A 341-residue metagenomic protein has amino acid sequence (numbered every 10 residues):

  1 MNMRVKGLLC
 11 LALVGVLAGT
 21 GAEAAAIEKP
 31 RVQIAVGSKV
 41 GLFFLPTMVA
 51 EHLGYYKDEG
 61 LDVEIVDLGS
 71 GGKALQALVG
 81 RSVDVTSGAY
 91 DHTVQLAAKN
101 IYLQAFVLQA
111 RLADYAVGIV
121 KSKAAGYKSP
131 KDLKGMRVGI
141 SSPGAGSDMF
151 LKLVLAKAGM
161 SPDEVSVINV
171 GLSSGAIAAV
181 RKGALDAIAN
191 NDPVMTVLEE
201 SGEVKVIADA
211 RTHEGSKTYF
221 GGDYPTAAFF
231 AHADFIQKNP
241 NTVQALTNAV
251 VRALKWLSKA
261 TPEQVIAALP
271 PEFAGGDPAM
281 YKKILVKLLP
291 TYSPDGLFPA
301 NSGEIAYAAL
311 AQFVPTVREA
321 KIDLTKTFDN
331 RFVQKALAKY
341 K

Functional and structural regions predicted by a protein language model:
M1-L9: Bacterial N-terminal signal peptides that target proteins for export
L9-A18: Bacterial N-terminal signal peptides
A25-L172, K182, D186-D192, E203 (+1 more regions): Short, glycine-/small- and polar/acidic-enriched structural segments that line small-molecule recognition paths
F44-T47, L75, Y90-T93, P130 (+11 more regions): Extracytoplasmic/secreted envelope proteins and their assembly/folding machinery, especially bacterial periplasmic
D58, R211-G222, P290-F298: Short, solvent-exposed loop/beta-turn-alpha elements that line the ligand-binding surface or hinge of extracytoplasmic
G175-A178, K182-P271: Pocket-lining segment of extracytoplasmic ligand-binding domains
I236-R318: Secondary-structure end/capping motifs
Y307-K341: Conserved C-terminal helix/tail region of periplasmic/extracytoplasmic solute-binding proteins
